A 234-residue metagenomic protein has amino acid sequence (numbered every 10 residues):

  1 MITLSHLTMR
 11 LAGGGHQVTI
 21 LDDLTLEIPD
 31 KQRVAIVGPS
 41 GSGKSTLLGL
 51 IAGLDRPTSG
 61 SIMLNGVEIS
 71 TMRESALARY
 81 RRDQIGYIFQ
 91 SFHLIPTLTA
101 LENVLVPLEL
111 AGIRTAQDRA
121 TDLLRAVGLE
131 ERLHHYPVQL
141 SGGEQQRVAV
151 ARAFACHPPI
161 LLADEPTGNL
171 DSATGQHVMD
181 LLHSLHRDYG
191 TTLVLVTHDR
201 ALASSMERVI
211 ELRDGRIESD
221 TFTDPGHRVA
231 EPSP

Functional and structural regions predicted by a protein language model:
I2-L212, I217: ABC family nucleotide-binding domain
R216-P234: Conserved beta-strand-loop-alpha-helix hinge in the C-terminal portion of ABC ATPase nucleotide-binding domains
